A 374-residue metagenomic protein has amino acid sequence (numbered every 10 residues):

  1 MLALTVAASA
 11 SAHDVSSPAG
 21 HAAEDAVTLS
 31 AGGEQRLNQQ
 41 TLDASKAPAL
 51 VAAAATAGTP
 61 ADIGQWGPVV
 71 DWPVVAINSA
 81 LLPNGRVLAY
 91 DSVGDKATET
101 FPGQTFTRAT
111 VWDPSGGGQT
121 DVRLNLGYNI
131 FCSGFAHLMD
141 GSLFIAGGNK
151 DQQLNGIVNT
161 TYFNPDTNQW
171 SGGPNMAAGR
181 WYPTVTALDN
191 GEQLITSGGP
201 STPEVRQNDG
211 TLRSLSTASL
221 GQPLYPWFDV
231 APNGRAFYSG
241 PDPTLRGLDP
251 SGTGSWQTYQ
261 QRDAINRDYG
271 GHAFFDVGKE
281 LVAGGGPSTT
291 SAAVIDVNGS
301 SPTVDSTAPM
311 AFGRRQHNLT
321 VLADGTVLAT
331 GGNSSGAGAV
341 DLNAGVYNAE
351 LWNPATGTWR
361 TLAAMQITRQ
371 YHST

Functional and structural regions predicted by a protein language model:
M1-A12: Secretory targeting and sorting signals
A12-T374: Kelch-like beta-propeller repeat domains
